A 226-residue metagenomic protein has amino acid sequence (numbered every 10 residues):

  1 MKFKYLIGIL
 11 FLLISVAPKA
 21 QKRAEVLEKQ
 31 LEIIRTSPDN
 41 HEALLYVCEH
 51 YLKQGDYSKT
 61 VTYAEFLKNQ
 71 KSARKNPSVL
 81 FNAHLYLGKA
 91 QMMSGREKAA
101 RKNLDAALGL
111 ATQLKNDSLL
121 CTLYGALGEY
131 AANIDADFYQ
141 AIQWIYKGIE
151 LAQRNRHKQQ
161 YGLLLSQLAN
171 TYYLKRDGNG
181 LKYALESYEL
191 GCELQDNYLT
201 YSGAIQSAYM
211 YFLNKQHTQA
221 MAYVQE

Functional and structural regions predicted by a protein language model:
M1-K2: N-terminal secretory signal peptides that target proteins for export/translocation
Y5-I14: Sec-dependent N-terminal signal peptides
P18-E226: A "functional boundary" signal
